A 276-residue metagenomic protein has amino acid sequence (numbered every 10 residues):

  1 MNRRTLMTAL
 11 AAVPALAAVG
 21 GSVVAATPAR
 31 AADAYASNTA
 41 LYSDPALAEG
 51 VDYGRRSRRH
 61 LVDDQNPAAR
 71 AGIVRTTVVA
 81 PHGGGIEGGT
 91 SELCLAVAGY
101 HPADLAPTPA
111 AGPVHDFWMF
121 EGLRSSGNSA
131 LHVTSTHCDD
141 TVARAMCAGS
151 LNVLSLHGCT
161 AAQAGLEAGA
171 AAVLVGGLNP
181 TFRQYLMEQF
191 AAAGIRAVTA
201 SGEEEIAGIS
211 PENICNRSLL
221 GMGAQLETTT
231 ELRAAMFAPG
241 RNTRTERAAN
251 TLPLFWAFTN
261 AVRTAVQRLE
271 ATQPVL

Functional and structural regions predicted by a protein language model:
M1-A12: N-terminal export and membrane-targeting signals
L10-V13, G20-L276: N-terminal catalytic or cofactor-binding beta/alpha core of small enzyme domains
